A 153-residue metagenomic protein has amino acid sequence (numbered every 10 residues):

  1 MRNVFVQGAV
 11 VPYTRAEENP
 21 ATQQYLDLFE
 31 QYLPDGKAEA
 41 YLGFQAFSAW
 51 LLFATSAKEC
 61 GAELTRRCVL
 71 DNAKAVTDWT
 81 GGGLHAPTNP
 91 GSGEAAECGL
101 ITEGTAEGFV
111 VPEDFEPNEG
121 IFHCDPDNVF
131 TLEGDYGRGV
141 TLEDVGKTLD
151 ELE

Functional and structural regions predicted by a protein language model:
M1-F47, G137, T148-L152: Extracellular/periplasmic periplasmic-binding protein-like sensory domains
P12, E59-G61, G108: Short helix-loop capping/hinge motifs at secondary-structure junctions, enriched in acidic/polar residues
E30-L33, F47-A57, K74: Extracellular low-complexity, Gly/Ser/Thr-rich intrinsically disordered linkers and protease-sensitive activation/hinge
A38, L64-R66, G81-G82: Acidic/polar loop patches that form or flank catalytic/metal-binding clefts of enzymes that bind anionic ligands
G43-L51, R67-L70: An alpha-helix initiation/capping motif
A57-D71: Short, charged, surface-exposed loops that flank catalytic or proteolytic processing sites
T77-E153: Solvent-exposed, acidic/polar segments of extracytosolic/periplasmic ligand-binding ectodomains
